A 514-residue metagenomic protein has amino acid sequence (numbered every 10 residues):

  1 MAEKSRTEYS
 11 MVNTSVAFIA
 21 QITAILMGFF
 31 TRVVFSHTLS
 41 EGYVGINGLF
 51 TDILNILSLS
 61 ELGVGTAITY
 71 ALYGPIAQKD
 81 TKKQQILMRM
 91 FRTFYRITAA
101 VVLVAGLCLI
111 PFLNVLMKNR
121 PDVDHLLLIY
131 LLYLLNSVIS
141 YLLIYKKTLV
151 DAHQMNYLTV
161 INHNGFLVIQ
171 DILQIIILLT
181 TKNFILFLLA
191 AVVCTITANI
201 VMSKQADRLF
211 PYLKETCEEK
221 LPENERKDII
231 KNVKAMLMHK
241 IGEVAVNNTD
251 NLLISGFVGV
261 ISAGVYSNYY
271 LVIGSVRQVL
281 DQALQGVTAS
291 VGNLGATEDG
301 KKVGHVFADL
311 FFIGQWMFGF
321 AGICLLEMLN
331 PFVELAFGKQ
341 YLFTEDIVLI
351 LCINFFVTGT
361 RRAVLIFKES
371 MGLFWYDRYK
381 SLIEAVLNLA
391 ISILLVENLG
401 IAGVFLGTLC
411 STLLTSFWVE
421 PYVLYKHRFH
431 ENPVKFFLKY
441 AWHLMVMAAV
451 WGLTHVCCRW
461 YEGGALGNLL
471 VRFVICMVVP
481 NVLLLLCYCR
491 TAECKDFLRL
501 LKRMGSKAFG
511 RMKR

Functional and structural regions predicted by a protein language model:
M1-M27, K82-R89, H125-L126, M202 (+2 more regions): N-terminal membrane topogenesis motif
M1-S10, I185-L188, M202-N248, S290-H305 (+2 more regions): Interhelical loop/hinge segments that connect adjacent transmembrane helices in multipass membrane
A2, F429-N432, H455-R514: Membrane-proximal transmembrane or re-entrant/amphipathic helices at the cytosolic face
R6-G74, L103, N136, D171 (+2 more regions): Signature of the first transmembrane helix
V12-R32, F166, A190-M202, A206 (+5 more regions): Transmembrane helical elements of multi-pass membrane transporters/channels
V33, L62-Q78, A152, P211-E215 (+4 more regions): Helix-loop junctions and terminal segments of transmembrane helices in multi-pass membrane transport/translocation
S36-S40, Y157, V168-N199, R208 (+4 more regions): Membrane-interface helix-loop junctions in multi-pass transport and translocation proteins
T51, F94-G242, N247-N248, T454-V456: Hydrophobic transmembrane helix module of multi-pass membrane transport proteins
